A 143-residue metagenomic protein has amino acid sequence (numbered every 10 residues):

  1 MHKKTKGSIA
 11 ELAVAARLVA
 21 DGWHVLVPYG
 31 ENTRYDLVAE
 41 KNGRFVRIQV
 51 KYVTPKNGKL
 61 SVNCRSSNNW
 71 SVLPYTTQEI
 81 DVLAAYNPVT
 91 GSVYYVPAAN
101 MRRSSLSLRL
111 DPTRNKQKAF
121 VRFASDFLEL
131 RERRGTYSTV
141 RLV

Functional and structural regions predicted by a protein language model:
M1-L26: Acidic-basic catalytic patches of nuclease active cores, encompassing PD-(D/E)XK and other metal-cofactor nuclease
R17-V19, W23, V46, V62-E79 (+2 more regions): Conserved functional hotspots at enzyme active or ligand-binding sites that engage polyanionic ligands
L18, L37-A39, R44-T54: Conserved catalytic cores of phosphodiester-cleaving nucleases, focusing on short active-site segments
H24-R34: Short, well-structured beta-strand/strand-turn elements
V46, S92-Y94, L106: Short beta-strand segments
K51-T54, A98-R103: A short, sequence-level motif marking secondary-structure junctions
K51-V93: Catalytic cores of nucleic-acid endonucleases
M101-V143: Charged phosphate-binding loop/patch that engages nucleotide di/tri-phosphates or the phosphate backbone of nucleic
